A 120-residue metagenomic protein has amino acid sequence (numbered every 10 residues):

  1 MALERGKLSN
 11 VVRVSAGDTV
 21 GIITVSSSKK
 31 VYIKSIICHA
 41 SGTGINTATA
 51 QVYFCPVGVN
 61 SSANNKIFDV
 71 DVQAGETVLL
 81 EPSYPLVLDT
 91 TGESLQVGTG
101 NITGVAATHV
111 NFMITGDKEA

Functional and structural regions predicted by a protein language model:
M1-V31, T91, T99-A120: C-terminal interaction-tip segments
S28, S41-T43, V57-V59, P85-V87 (+1 more regions): Short polar/acidic secondary-structure junctions
K30-I37, T77-L80, P85-V87, M113: Ordered hydrophobic segments in well-structured contexts
V31-S41, E93-V97: A short beta-strand element within beta-rich, extracytoplasmic domains of secreted/secretory-pathway proteins
H39-T49, N101-T108: Extended, low-complexity, turn-rich repeat/linker tracts enriched in Gly/Pro/Ser/Thr and Asp/Glu that occur
A40, P56, G116-A120: Beta-strand elements of well-folded, non-transmembrane domains
T43-F68: Short, surface-exposed beta-strand/strand-loop-strand elements in extracellular ectodomains
V59-G92: Intrinsically disordered, low-complexity Pro/Gly/Ser/Thr-rich segments with frequent PxxP/GP/PP motifs and embedded
